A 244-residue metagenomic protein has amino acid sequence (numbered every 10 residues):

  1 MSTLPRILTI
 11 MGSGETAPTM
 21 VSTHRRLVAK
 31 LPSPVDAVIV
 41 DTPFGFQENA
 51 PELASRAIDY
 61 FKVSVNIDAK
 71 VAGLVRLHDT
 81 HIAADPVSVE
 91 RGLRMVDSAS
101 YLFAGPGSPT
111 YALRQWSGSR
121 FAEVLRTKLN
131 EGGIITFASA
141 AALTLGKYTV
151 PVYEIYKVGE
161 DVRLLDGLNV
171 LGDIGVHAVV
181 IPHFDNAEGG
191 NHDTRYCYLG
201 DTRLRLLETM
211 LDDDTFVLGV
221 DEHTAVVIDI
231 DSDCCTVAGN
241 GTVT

Functional and structural regions predicted by a protein language model:
M1-V35, I39-V65, T149-P151, I155-T244: C-terminal and late-domain segments of enzyme folds
I10, K70-L74, F103-A104, I135-A138 (+1 more regions): General beta-strand structural signal in soluble alpha/beta enzymes
P18, A112, G146: Glycine/Thr-rich phosphate-binding loops of Rossmann-like dinucleotide-binding domains
F44-A104: Portal/gating segments that form or line small-molecule/metal binding sites
R91-S98, S119-G132: Catalytic-core regions built around general acid/base machinery
F103-P106, L129-T149: Catalytic nucleophile loop
G105-P106, Q115, A138-A140, P182 (+1 more regions): Short His-Asn-centered micro-motif
P109-G118, N191-D193: Glycine/threonine-rich flexible loop motifs
